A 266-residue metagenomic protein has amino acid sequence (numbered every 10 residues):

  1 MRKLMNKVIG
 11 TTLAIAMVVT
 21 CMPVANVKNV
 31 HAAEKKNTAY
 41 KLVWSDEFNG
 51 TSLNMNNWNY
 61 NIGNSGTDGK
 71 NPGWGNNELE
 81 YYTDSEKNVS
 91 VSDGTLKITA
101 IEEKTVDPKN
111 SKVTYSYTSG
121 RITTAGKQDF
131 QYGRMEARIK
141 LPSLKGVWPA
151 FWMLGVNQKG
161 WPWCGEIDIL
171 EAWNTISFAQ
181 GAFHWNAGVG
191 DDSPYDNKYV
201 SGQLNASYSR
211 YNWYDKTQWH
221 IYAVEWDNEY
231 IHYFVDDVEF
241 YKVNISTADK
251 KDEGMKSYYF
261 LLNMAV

Functional and structural regions predicted by a protein language model:
M1-T12: Bacterial N-terminal signal peptides that target proteins for export
R2-L4, V18, W219: A generic local structural motif
K7-V8, A16, A25, S45: Low-complexity, intrinsically disordered/propeptide-like segments
T11-L13, N29-V30: Short, intrinsically disordered, low-complexity terminal segments
T12-T20: Bacterial N-terminal signal peptides
V19-K36: Sec-dependent signal peptide cleavage junction
A33-V266: GH16 jelly-roll
